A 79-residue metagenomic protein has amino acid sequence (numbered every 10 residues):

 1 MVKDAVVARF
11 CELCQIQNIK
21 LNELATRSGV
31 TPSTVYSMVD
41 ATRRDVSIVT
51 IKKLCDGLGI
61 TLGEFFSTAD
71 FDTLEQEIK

Functional and structural regions predicted by a protein language model:
M1-E23: A short, Lys/Arg-rich alpha-helix, primarily the initiator
L13, R27, M38, T68: Residues in the recognition helix of alpha-helical DNA-binding motifs
Q15, T26, D56: Alpha-helical residues within the helix-turn-helix
G29-D45: Recognition helix of helix-turn-helix/homeodomain-like DNA-binding domains that insert into the DNA major groove
S37, F66-K79: Short, charged recognition helix plus adjacent turn of helix-turn-helix-like nucleic-acid-binding domains
T42-D56: Short, basic-rich loop-to-helix N-cap that marks the start of a DNA-contacting helix
